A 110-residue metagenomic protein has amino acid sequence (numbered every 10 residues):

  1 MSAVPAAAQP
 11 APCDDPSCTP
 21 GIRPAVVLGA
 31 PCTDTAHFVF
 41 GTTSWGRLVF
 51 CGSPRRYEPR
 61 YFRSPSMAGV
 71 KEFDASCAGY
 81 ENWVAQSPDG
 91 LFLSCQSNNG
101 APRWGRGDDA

Functional and structural regions predicted by a protein language model:
M1-A8: Secretory targeting and sorting signals
A8-R55: Extracytoplasmic low-complexity, Pro/Thr/Ser/Ala/Gly-rich segments that lie immediately after a secretion/anchoring
F38, G46-A110: Extracytosolic low-complexity repeat regions of secreted or lipid-anchored proteins
